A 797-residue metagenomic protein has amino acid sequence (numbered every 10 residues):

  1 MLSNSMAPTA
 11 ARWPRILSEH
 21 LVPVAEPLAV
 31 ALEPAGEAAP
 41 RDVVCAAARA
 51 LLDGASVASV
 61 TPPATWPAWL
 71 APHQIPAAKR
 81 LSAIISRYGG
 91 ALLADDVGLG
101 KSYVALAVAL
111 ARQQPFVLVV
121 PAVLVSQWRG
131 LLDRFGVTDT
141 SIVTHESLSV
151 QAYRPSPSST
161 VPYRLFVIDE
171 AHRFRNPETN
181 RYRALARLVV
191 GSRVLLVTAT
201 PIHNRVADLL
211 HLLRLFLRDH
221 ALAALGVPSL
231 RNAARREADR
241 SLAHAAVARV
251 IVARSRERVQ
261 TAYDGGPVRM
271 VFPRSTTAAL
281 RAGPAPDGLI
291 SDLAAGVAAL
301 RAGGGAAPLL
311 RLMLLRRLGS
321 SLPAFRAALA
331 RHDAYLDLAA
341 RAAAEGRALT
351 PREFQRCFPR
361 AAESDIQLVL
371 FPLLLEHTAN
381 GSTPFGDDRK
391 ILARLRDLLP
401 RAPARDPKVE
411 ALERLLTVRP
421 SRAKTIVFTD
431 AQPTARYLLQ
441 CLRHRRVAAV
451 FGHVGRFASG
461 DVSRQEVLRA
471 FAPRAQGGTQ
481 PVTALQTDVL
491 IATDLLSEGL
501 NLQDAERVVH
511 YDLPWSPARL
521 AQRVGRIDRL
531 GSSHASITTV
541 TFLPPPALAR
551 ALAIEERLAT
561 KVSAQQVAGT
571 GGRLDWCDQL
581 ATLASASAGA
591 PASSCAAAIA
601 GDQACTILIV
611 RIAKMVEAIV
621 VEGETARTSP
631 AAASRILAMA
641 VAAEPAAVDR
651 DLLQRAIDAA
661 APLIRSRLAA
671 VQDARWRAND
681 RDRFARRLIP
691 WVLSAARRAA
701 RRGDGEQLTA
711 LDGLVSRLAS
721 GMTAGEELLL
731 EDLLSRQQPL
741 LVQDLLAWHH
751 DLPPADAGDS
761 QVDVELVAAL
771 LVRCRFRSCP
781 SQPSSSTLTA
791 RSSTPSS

Functional and structural regions predicted by a protein language model:
M1-S59: Accessory nucleic-acid engagement/destabilization modules that flank
W13, E33-P40, S532-S797: C-terminal accessory region of SF2 helicases/translocases
W13, R49-P72, K79-S82, G89 (+5 more regions): SF2 helicase/translocase NTPase motor core, specifically the RecA-like lobe 1 inter-motif segment between Walker
P62, A68-L70, V104, V108-R112 (+8 more regions): Conserved Helicase C-terminal RecA-like lobe
S102, V150-Q151, N204-V206, R436 (+4 more regions): SF2 helicase motor core recognition
I142-F174, E178-G191, L215-F358, R550-A604 (+1 more regions): Inter-lobe coupling linker of SF2 helicases/translocases
S192-R205: Conserved helicase ATPase motor motifs in RecA-like P-loop NTPase domains
P517-H534: Conserved SF2 helicase motif VI
